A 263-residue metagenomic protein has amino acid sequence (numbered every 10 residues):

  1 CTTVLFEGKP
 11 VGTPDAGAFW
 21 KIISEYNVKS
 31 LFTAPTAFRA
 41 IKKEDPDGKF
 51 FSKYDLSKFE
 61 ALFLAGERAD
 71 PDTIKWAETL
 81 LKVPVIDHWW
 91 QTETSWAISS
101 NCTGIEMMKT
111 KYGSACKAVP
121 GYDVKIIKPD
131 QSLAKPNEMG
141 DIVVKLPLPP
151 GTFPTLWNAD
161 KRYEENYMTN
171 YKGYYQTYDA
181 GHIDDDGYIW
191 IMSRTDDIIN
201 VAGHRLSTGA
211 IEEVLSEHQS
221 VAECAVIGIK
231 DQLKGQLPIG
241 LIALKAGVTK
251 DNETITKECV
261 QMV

Functional and structural regions predicted by a protein language model:
C1, V28-T33, K42-T110, D123 (+1 more regions): Gly/Ser/Thr-rich phosphate-binding loop
T3-I22, L206-V214: ATP-dependent adenylate-forming carboxylate-activation enzymes
S24, L31, L148-P149, G173 (+1 more regions): AMP-binding/adenylate-forming catalytic core of the ANL superfamily
E44, D160, E217-Q219: Acidic-histidine catalytic/liganding microenvironments
G66, W90, C116, D179 (+1 more regions): Active-site glycine-centered loops adjacent to acidic/histidine catalytic or metal-binding residues that shape
M107-S114, N166-M168: Short, P/G- and charge-enriched loop/turn segments at secondary-structure junctions
K117-G121, S132-Y167, L206: Conserved ATP/PPi-binding loop(s) of AMP-dependent carboxylate-activating enzymes
K125-L146, D185-D186, V248-T256: Conserved beta-loop-beta connector loops within the AMP-binding
